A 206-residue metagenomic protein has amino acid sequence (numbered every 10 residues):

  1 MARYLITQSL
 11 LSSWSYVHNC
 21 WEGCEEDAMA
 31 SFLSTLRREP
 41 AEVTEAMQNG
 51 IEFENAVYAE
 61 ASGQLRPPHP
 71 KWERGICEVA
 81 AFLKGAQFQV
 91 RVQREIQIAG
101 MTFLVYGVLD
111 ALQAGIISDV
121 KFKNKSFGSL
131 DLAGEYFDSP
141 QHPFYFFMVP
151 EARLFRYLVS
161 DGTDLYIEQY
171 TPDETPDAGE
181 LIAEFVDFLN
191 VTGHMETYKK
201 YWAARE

Functional and structural regions predicted by a protein language model:
M1-L109, R205-E206: Metal-dependent nuclease catalytic cores that hydrolyze phosphodiester bonds in DNA/RNA, characterized by
R3, S15, C20, S31 (+6 more regions): Intrinsically disordered, low-complexity N-terminal regions enriched in serine/proline/glycine with scattered basic
Q8-L10, S15, E26, M47 (+4 more regions): Generic detection of intrinsically disordered/low-complexity segments and helix-coil linkers/edges
L33-S34, I117, M195, Y201: General helical secondary-structure elements
Q64-P68, R156, E196: Secondary-structure transition/capping residues
V90-H194: Mg2+/Mn2+-dependent nuclease catalytic core
N190-E206: Charged phosphate-binding loop/patch that engages nucleotide di/tri-phosphates or the phosphate backbone of nucleic
